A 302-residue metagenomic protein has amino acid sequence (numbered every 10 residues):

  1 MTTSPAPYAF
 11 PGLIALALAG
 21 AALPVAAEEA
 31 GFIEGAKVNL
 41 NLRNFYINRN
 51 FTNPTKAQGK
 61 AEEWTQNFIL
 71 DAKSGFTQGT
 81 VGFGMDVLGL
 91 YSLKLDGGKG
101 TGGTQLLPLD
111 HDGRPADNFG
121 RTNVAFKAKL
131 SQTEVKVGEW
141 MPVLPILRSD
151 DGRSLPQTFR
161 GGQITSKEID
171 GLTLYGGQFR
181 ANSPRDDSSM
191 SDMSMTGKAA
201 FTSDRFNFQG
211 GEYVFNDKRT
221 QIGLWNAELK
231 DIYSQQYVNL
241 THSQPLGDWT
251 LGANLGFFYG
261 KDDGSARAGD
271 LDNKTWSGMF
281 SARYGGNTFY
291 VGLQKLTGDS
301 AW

Functional and structural regions predicted by a protein language model:
L16, L23-P142: Beta-barrel outer-membrane channel/assembly domains of diderm bacteria
F32-E34, S74-Q78, K129-Q132, S166-D170 (+4 more regions): Outer-membrane beta-barrel strand-turn architecture
E34, E62-F68, N118-T122, P156-R160 (+4 more regions): Residues that define the transmembrane beta-barrel architecture of outer-membrane proteins
V38, G79-F83, Q132-K136, G171-Y175 (+4 more regions): Repeated loop/turn-to-beta-strand initiation elements of outer-membrane beta-barrel proteins
L40, F68-S74, V124-A128, G162-S166 (+4 more regions): Residues on the lipid-exposed face of transmembrane beta-strands in outer-membrane beta-barrel proteins
N44-Y46, V135-S149, L174-G176, Q209 (+2 more regions): Transmembrane beta-strand segments that form the barrel wall of outer-membrane beta-barrel proteins
N118, S149-P156, A181-N182, F201-S203 (+2 more regions): Solvent-exposed loop/turn segments connecting transmembrane beta-strands in outer-membrane beta-barrel proteins
G177, V214-D217, S243-W302: Detector for outer-membrane/organellar transmembrane beta-barrel domains, recognizing the amphipathic beta-strand
